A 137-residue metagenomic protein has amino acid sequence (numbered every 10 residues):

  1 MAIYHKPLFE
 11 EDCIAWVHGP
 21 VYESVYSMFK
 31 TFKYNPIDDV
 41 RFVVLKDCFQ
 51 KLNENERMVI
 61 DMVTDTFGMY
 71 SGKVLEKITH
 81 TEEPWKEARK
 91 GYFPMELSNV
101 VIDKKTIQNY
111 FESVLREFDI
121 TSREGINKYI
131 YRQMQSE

Functional and structural regions predicted by a protein language model:
M1-E137: Domain-edge interaction signal
